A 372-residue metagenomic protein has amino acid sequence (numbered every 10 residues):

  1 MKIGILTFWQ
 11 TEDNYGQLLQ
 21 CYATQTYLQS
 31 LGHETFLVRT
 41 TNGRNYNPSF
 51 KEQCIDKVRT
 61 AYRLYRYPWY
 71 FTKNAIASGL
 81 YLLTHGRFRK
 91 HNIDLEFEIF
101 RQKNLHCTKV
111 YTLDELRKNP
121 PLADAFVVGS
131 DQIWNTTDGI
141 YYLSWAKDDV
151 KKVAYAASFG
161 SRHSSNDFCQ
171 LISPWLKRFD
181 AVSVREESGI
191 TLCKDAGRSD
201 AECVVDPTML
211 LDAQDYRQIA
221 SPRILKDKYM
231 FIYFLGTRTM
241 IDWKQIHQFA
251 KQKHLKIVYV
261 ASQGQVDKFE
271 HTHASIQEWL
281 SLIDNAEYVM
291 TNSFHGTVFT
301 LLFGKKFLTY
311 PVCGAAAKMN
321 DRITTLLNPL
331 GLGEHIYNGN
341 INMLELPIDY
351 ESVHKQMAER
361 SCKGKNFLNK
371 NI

Functional and structural regions predicted by a protein language model:
M1-I372: Active-site anion-handling motifs in enzyme catalytic cores
